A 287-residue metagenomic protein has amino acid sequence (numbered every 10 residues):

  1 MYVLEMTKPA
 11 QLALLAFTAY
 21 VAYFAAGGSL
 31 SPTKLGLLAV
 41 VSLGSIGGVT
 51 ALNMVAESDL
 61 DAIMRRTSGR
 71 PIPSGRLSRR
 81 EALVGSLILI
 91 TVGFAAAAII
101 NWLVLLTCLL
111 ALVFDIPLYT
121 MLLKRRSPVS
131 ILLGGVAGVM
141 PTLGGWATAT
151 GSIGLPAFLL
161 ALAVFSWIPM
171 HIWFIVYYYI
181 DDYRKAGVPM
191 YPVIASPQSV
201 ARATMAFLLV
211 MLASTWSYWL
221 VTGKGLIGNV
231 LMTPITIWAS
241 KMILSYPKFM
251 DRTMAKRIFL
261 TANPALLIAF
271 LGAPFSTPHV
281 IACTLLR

Functional and structural regions predicted by a protein language model:
L14-Y20, R70-P73, L132-A149, Q198 (+1 more regions): Small-residue-rich segments of transmembrane alpha-helices in multi-pass membrane proteins, especially helix faces
F17-S58, R65-R66, I90-F94, L105-P117 (+1 more regions): Membrane-embedded alpha-helical segments that form the functional core of polytopic membrane enzymes, especially those
A56-L77, W173-A201: Cytosolic, membrane-interface loops and tails of multi-pass inner-membrane proteins
D59, F114-P128, I172-Y178, S240-M250: C-terminal ends of transmembrane helices
R66-L106, S196-L220: Multi-pass membrane catalytic core of lipid/isoprenoid biosynthesis enzymes
S78, S240-I268: Interfacial loop-to-transmembrane junctions
R79-A149: Intramembrane alpha-helical segments
L271-R287: Juxtamembrane boundary at the C-terminal end of a transmembrane helix
